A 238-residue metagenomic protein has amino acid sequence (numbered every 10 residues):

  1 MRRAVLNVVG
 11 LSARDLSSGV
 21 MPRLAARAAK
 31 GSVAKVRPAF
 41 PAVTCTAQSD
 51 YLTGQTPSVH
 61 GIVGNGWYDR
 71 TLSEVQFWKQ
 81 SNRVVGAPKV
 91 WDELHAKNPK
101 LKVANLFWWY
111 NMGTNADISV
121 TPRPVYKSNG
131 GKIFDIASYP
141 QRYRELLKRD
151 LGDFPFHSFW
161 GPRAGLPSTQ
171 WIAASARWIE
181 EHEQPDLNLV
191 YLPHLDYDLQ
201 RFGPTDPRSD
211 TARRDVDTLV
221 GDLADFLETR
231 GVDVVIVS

Functional and structural regions predicted by a protein language model:
M1-L6, G10-G19, A26: TRNA-binding/sensing appendages of the translation machinery
R2-A4, P185-L189, D233: Residue-level preference for the first positions of well-ordered beta-strands
A4-N7, R23, T211-S238: Metal-dependent active-site segment of extracytoplasmic phospho-/sulfohydrolases and closely related
L6-V8, A29-K35, T44-Q48, G66-K79: Glycine-/proline-rich flexible loop or hinge segments
L16-V59, K102-A104: Short, structured active-site-proximal loop/turn typified by the sulfatase FGly-forming signature C/S-X-P-X-R
R37-F40, A104-N111, G231-D233, V237-S238: Acidic carboxylate-rich catalytic motifs and surrounding loops in phosphoryl-/glycosyl-chemistry enzymes
Q55-P204: His/Asp/Glu-rich, glycine-adjacent segments that coordinate divalent cations and/or stabilize oxyanion chemistry on
